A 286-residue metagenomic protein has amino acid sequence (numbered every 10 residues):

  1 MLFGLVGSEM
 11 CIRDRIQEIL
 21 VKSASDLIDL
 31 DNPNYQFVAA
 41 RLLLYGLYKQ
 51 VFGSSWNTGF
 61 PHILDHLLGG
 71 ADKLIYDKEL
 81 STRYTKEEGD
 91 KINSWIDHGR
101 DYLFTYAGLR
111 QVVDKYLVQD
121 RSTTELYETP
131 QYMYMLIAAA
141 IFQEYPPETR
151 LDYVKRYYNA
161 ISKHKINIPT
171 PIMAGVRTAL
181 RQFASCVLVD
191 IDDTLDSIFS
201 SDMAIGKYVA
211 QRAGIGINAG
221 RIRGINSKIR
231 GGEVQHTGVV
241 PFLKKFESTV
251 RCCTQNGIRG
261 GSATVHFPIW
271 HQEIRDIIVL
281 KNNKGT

Functional and structural regions predicted by a protein language model:
M1-G7, I12: Single conserved hydrophobic/aromatic residue that forms the stacking wall/gate of nucleotide- or nucleobase-binding
S8, F37-G46, G108-D114, T178-F183 (+2 more regions): Short, conserved phosphate-binding/catalytic loop or strand-edge motifs used in phosphoryl-/nucleotidyl-transfer
E9, K22-D29, L117, A139-P146 (+4 more regions): Generic secondary-structure signature for well-ordered alpha-helical cores
R13-Q17, I28-A40, F52-S54, I168-R177 (+1 more regions): Short, flexible active-site-proximal loops enriched in glycine and acidic residues
R15-I19, N34, V38, T129 (+3 more regions): Residue-level detector of well-ordered alpha-helical segments, enriched for hydrophobic/aromatic packing positions
G46, S54-H98, A184-T286: Active-site cavity-forming subdomains of large catalytic enzyme subunits
L74-A138: Structured, charged N-terminal subsegments at the starts of enzyme catalytic cores and at intra-chain domain/subunit
V118, E125, Q131-S197, V279: Accessory "access/gating" subregions that flank catalytic or transport cores
